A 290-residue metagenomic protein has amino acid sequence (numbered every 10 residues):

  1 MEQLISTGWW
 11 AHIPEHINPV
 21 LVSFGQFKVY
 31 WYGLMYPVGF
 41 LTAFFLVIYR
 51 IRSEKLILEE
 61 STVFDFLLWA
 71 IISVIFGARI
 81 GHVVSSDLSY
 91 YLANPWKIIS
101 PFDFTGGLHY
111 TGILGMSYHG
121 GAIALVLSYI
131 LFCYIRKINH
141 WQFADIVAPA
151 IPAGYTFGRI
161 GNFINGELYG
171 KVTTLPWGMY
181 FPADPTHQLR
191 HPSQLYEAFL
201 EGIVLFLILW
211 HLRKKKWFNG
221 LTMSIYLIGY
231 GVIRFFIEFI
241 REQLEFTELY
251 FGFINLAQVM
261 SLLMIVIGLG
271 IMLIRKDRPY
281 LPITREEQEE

Functional and structural regions predicted by a protein language model:
M1-E290: A feature for loop-to-transmembrane-helix boundaries and adjacent hydrophobic helices in multi-pass integral membrane
